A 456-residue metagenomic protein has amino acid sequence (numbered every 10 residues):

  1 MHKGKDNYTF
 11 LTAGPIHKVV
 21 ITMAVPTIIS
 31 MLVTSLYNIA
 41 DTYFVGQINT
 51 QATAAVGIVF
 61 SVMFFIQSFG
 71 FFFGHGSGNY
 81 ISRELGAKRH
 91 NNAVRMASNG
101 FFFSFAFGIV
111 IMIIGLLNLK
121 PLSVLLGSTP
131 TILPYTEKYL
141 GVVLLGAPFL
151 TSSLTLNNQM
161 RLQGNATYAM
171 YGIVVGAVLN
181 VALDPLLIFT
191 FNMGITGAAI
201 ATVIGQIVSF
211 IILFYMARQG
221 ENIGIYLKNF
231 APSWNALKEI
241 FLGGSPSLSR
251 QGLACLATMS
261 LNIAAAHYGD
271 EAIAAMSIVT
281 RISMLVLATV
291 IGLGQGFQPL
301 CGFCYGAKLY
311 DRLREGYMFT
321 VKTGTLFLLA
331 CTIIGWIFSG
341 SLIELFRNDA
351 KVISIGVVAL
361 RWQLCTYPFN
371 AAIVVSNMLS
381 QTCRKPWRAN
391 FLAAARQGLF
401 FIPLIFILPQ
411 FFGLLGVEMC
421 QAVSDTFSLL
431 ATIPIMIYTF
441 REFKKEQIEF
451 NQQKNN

Functional and structural regions predicted by a protein language model:
M1-A24, I81-P148, T190-S245, C301-T366 (+1 more regions): Short alpha-helical transmembrane segments in multi-pass integral membrane proteins
A13, H17-L36, A40, V62-F69 (+6 more regions): Residue-level signal for short hydrophobic patches within transmembrane helices of multi-pass membrane transporters
T22-D41, V142, S153, G176 (+5 more regions): Transmembrane helical elements of multi-pass membrane transporters/channels
T27, M31, Y43, F60 (+17 more regions): Transmembrane alpha-helix boundary and packing residues in multipass membrane permease domains and related
L32, L36-A54, S123-P130, L186-M193 (+4 more regions): Helix-terminus/linker motif at the lipid-water interface of multi-pass membrane proteins
T53-I113, L150-A169, A275-S339, N370-A389: Small-residue-rich hydrophobic transmembrane alpha-helices
F65-S68, N180-P185, F210-F214, L285-A288 (+3 more regions): Hydrophobic transmembrane alpha-helices of multi-pass small-molecule transporters
G74, V143-R161, A169-A177, A198-I211 (+4 more regions): Short runs within selected transmembrane alpha-helices of multi-pass transporters and secretion channels
